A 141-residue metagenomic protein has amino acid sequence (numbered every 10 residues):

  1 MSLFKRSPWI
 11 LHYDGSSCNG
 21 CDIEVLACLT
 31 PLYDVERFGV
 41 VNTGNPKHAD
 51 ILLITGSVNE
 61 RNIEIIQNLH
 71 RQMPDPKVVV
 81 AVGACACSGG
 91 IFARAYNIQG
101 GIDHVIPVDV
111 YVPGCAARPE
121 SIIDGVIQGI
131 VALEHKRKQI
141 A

Functional and structural regions predicted by a protein language model:
M1-A141: Iron-sulfur-associated redox domains of electron-transfer enzymes in respiratory and anaerobic energy metabolism
